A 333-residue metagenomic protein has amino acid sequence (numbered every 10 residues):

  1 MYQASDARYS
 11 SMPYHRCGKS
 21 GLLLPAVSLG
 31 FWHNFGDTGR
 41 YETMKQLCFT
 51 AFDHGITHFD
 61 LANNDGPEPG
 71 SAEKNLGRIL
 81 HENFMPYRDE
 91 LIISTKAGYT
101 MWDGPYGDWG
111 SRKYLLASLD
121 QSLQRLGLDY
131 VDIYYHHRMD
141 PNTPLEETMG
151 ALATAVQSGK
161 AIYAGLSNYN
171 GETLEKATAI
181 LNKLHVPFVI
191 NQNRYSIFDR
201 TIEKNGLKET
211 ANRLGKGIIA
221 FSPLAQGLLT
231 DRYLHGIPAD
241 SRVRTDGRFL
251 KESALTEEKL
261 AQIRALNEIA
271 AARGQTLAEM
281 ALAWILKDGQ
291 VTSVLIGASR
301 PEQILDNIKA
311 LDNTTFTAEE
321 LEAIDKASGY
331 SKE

Functional and structural regions predicted by a protein language model:
M1-L91, Q157: N-terminal binding-site loop/beta-alpha segment at the start of enzyme catalytic domains that lines or forms
Y2-S11, T143-S331: Beta/alpha (TIM)-barrel catalytic core signal, keyed to glycine-rich beta->alpha loops juxtaposed to Asp/Glu that bind
G18-G36, S94-G107, Y130, Y135: N-terminal small/glycine-rich loop or linker at the start of catalytic domains across soluble metabolic enzymes
L29, L61, T95, I133-H136 (+4 more regions): Conserved beta-strand positions
F35-R40, N64-A72, D140-P144, G171-E172 (+1 more regions): Acidic-and-aromatic substrate-binding clefts and catalytic sites of carbohydrate-active enzymes
T38-A51, G110-L126, L174-T178: Short, acidic/polar
G39-T43, S71, N75, Y106-Y114 (+2 more regions): Alpha-helix N-cap and loop-to-helix initiation/capping positions
L123-T143: Active-site groove signature of glycoside hydrolases
